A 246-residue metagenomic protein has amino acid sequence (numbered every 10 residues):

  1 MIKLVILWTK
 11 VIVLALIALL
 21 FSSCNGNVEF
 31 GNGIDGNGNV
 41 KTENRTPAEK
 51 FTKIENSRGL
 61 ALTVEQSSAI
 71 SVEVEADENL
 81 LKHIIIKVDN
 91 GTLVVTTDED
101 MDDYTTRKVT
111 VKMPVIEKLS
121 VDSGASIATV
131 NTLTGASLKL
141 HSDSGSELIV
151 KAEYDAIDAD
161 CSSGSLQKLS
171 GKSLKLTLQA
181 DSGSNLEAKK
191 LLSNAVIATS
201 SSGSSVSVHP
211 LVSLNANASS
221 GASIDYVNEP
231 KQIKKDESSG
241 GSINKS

Functional and structural regions predicted by a protein language model:
M1-D181, N185-S246: Intrinsically disordered, low-complexity terminal regions
